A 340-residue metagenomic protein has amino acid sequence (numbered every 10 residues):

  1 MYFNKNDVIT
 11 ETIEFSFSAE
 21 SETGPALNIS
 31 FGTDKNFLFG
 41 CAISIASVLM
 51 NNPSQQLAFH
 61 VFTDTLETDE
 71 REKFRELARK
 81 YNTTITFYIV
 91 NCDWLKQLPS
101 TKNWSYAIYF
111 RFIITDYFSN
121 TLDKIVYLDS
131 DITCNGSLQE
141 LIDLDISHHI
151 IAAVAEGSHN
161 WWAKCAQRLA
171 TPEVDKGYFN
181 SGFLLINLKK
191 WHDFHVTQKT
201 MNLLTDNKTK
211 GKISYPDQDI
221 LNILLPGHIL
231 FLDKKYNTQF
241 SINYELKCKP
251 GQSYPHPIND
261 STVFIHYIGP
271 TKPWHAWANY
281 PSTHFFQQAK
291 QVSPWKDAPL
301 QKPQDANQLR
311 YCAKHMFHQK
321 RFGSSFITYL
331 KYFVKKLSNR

Functional and structural regions predicted by a protein language model:
M1-L27, T33, K190-R340: A glycosyltransferase accessory/donor-loop signature
K35-N52: Histidine-anchored nucleotide/phosphate-binding helix
L57-T65, A152-V154: Short internal beta-strands
R71-R75, N120, N135-I146, T197: Short alpha-helix within the catalytic core of nucleotide-sugar-dependent glycosyltransferases
E72-Y117: Active-site-proximal specificity loops/subdomain of glycosyltransferases
I125: Short aromatic/hydrophobic "clamp" motif used to bind/position activated sugar donors
I132-R168: Conserved donor-nucleotide/metal-binding helix-loop-beta segment in metal-dependent transferases, i.e., the alpha-helix
G182-W191: Short glycine- and hydrophobic/aromatic-rich loop-to-beta-strand nucleating segment in the catalytic cores
